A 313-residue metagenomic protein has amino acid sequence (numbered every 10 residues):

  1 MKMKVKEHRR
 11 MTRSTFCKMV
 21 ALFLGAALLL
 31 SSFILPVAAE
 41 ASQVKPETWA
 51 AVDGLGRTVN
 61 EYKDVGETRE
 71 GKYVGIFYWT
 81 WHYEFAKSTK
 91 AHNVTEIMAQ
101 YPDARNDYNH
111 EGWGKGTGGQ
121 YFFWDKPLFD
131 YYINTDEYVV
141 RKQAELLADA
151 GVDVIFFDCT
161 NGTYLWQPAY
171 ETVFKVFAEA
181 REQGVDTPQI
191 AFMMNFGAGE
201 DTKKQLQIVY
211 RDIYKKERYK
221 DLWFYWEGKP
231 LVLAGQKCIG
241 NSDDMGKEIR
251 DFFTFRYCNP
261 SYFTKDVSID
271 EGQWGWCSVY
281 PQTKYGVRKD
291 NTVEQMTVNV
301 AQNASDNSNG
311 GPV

Functional and structural regions predicted by a protein language model:
M1-T15: N-terminal secretory signal peptides that target proteins for export/translocation
V5-H8, A26-A27, A86, V94-I97: Short helical patches
T15, S32-F33, N309: Compositionally biased regions
K18-L22: Sec-dependent signal peptide recognition, specifically the positively charged N-region followed immediately by
L24, L28-S32: Hydrophobic core
S32-A41: Sec-dependent signal peptide cleavage junction
A41-V313: Glycan-processing catalytic domains of CAZymes
